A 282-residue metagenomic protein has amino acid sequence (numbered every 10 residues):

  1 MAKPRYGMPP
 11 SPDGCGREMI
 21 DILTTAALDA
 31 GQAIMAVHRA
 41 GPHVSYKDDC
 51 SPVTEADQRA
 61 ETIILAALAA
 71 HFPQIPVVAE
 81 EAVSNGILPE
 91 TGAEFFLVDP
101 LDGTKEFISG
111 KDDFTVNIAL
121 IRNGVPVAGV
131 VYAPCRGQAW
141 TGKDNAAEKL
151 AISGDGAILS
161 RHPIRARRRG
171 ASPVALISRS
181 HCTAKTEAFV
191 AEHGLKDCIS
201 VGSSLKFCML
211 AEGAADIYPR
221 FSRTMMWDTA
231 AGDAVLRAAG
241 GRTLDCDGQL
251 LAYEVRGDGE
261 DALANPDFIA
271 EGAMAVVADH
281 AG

Functional and structural regions predicted by a protein language model:
M1-T25, A188-A191, C208-G282: Oxyanion/phosphate-interacting regions
A2-L101, A188-A191, C208, Q249: N-terminal subdomain of lithium-sensitive/metallo-dependent phosphomonoesterases centered on the IMPase/IPPase/PAP
I34, D57, L68, T104 (+5 more regions): Residue-level signal for inorganic ion chemistry
G92-V131: Glycine-rich active-site/cofactor-binding loop and its immediate structural neighborhood
I118-C208, V255-G282: Acidic beta-strand-loop-alpha-helix segment within the catalytic core of divalent metal-dependent phosphate-processing
